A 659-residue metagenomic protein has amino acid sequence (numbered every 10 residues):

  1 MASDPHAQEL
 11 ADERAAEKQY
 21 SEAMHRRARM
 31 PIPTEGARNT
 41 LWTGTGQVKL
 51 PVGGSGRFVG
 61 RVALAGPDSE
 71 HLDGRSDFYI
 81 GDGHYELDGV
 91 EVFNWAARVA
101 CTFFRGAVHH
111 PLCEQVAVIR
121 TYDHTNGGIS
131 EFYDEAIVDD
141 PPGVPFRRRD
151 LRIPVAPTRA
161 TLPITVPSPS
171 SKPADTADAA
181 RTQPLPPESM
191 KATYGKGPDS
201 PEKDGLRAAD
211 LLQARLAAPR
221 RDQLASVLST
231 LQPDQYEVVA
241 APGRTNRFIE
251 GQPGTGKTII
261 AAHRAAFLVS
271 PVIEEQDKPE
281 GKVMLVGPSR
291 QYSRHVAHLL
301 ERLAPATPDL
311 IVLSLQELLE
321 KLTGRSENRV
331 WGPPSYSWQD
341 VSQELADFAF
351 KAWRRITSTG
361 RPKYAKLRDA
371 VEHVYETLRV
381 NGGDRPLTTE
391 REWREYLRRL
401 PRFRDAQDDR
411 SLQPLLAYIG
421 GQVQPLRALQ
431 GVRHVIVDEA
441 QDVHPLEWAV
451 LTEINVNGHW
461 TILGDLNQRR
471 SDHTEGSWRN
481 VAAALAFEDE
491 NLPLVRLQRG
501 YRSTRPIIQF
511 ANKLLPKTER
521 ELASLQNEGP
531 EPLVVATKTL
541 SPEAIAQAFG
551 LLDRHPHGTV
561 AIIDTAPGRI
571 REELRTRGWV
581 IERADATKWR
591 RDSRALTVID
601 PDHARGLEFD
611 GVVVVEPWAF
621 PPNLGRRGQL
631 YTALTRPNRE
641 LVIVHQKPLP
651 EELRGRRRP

Functional and structural regions predicted by a protein language model:
M1-L228, P233-E237, P659: Extended, charged low-complexity regulatory segments
G54-S55, T125, P141-R148, P154-P163 (+6 more regions): P-loop NTPase Walker
R57-L64, L412-G420, I563: Short, hydrophobic/proline-enriched secondary-structure or compact coil segments at domain edges
T121, I129, Y133, I137-D139 (+7 more regions): Alpha-helical nucleic-acid-binding subdomain of P-loop helicases immediately C-terminal to the Walker A/P-loop
A217, R221, D409, I563-D564: Conserved phosphate/pyrophosphate-binding and hydrolysis machinery centered on Walker-type P-loop NTPases, extending
Q223, V227, K257-A261, R404-S411 (+2 more regions): Phosphate/oxyanion-binding active-site loops and adjacent basic polyanion-contact surfaces
E274-E275, E280-G281, R290-V330, G421-H434 (+1 more regions): Conserved helicase motor core of SF1/SF2 NTP-dependent helicases
